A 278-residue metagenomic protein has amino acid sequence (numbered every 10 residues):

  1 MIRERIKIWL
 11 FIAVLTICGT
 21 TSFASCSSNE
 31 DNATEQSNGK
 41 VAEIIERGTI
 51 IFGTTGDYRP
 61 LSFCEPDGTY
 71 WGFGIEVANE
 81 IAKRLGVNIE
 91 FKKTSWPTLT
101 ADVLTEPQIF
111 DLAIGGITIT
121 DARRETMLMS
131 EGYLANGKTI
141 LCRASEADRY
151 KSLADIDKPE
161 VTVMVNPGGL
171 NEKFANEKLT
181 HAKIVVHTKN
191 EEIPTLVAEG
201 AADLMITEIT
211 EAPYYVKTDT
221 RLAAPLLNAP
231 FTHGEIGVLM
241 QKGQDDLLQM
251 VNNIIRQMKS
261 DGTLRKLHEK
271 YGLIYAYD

Functional and structural regions predicted by a protein language model:
F23-A33: Bacterial lipoprotein signal-peptidase II cleavage site
D31-K40, L170-V185, A223-N228, I255-D278: Ligand-binding clefts/hinges and TM-proximal coupling segments of bilobed small-molecule sensing domains
E35, I75-R84, A144-A147, A154 (+3 more regions): Extended ligand-binding regions for polar small-molecule ligands
R47-W71: Short glycine-rich His-centered loop
T49-T54, L153-G168, I184: Short loop->beta-strand "edge-of-pocket" segments that line small-molecule binding or catalytic clefts across diverse
G56, A135-C142, I209-R256, I274-D278: Periplasmic-binding protein-like
I75, N79, K83, N88-D155 (+2 more regions): Acidic, polar ligand-binding/catalytic clefts
T98-A101, I117-R124, F174-E177, L196-T232: A ligand-binding cleft/hinge motif common to bilobed small-molecule-binding domains
